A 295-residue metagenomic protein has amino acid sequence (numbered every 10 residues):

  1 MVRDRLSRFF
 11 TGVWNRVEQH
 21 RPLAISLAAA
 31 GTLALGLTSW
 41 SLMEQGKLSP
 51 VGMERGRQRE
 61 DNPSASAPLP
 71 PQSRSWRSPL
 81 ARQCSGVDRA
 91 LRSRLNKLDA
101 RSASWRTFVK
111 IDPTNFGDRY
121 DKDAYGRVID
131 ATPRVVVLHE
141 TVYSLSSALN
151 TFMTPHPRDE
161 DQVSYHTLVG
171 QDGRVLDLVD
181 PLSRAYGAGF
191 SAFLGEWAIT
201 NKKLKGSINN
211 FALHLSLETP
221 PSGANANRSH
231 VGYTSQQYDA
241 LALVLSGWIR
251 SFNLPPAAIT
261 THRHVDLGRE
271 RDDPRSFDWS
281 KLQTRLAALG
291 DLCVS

Functional and structural regions predicted by a protein language model:
M1-D99, N210-L213, E218-S295: Basic/polar, cationic surfaces and motifs that engage anionic cell-wall and phosphate/carboxylate ligands
L98-I129, V135-N253: Active-site-adjacent loop/helix surface patches within enzyme catalytic domains that shape the substrate-binding cleft
